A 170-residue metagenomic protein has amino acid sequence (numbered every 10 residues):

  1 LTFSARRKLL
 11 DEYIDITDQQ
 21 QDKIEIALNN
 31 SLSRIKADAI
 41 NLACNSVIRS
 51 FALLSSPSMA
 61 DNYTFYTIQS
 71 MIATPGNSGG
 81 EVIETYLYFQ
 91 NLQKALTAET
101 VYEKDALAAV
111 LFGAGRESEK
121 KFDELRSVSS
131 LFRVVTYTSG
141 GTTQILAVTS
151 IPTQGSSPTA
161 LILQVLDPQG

Functional and structural regions predicted by a protein language model:
L1-D22: N-terminal membrane-insertion alpha helix
S4, K8, E25-I26, I72 (+1 more regions): A general structural-boundary detector
A5, S50-L53, G170: Short alpha-helical interface patches
R7-E12, N41-N45, I145: Short hydrophobic/aromatic-rich motifs at helix boundaries and adjacent loops
D15-D22, A27, S31-S129: Extracytoplasmic/periplasmic sensory segments of membrane signal-transduction proteins
T100, A108-G115, G140-G170: Conserved beta-strands of PAS-like sensory domains
S129-T138: PAS and PAS-like sensory modules
